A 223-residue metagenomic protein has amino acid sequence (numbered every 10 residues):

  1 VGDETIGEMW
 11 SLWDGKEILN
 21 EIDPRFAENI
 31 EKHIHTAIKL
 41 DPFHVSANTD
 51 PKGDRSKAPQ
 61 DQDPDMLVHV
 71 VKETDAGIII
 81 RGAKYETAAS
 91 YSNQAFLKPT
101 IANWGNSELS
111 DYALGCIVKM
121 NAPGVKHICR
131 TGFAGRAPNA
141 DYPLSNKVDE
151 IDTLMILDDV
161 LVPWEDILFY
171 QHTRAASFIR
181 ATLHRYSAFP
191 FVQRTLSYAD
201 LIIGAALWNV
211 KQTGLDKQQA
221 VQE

Functional and structural regions predicted by a protein language model:
V1: Extended, charge-enriched "interface" segments that sit outside catalytic cores
T5-D14: Residues forming anionic-ligand binding surfaces in small-molecule and nucleic-acid pockets of primarily soluble enzymes
W13-E17, I34-D41, A122, L161-W164 (+1 more regions): Structural signal for hydrophobic packing residues in well-ordered secondary-structure cores of soluble enzyme domains
W13-R81: Gly/Pro-rich turn-and-neighbor structural signature
I18-R25, S145, P190-R194, Q222: Conserved aromatic-histidine-acidic binding/catalytic patches
E28, K32, S90, D111 (+3 more regions): Generic recognition of stable, solvent-exposed alpha-helical segments in well-folded globular domains
P51-R194: FAD-binding core of flavoproteins
P190-E223: Alpha-helical interface subdomain recognition
